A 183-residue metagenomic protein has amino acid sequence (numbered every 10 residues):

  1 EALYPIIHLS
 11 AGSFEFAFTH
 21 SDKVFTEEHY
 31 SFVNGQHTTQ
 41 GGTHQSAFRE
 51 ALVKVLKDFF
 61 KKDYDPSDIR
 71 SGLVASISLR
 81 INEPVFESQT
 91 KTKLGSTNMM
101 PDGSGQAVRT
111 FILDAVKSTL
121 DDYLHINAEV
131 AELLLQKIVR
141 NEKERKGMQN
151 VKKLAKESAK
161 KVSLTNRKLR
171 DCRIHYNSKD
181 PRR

Functional and structural regions predicted by a protein language model:
E1-R183: GHKL-family ATPase ATP-binding module
